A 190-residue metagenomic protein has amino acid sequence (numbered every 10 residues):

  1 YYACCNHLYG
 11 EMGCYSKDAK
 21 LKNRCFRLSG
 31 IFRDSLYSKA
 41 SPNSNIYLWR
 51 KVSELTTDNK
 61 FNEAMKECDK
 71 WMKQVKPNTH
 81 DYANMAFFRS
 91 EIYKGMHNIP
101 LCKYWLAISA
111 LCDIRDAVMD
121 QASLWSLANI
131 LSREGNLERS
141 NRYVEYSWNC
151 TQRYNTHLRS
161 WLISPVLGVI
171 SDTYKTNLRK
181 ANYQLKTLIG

Functional and structural regions predicted by a protein language model:
Y1-R179: A "functional boundary" signal
Y174-G190: Alpha-helical transmembrane signal-anchor helices
